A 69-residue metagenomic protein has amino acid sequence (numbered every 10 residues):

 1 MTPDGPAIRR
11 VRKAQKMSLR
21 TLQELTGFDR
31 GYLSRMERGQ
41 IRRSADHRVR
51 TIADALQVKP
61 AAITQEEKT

Functional and structural regions predicted by a protein language model:
M1-A14, A61: A short, Lys/Arg-rich alpha-helix, primarily the initiator
P6, R30, A45-H47: Short alpha-helical elements of helix-turn-helix
R9, R20, R50: Residues within the helices of the helix-turn-helix
R12, Q23, A53: The alpha-helix within a helix-turn-helix
K13, G27, R38-Q40, K68: Residue-level detection of the helix-turn-helix DNA-binding "recognition helix"
K16-M36: Short alpha-helical DNA-recognition segment
G27, D46-A62: DNA major-groove recognition helix of helix-turn-helix/homeodomain DNA-binding modules
